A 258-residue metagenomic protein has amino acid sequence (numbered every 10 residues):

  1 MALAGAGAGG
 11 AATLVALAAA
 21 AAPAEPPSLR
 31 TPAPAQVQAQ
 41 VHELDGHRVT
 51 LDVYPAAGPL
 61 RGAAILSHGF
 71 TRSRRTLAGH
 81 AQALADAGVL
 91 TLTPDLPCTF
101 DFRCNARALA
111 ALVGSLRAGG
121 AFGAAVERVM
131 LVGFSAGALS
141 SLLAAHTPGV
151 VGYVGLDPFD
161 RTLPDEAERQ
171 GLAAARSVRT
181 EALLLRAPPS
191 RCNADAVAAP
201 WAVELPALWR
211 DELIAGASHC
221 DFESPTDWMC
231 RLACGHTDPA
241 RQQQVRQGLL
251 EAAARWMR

Functional and structural regions predicted by a protein language model:
A22-P59: N-terminal cap/lid segment of alpha/beta-hydrolase-fold proteins
R61, H68-R72: Active-site glycine-rich loops that stabilize anionic/oxyanionic intermediates across multiple enzyme folds
A63, G88-D95, R210: A fold-wide structural signal in alpha/beta-hydrolase
R75-T93: Short amphipathic alpha-helix adjacent to the substrate-entry channel of hydrolases
T76, F100-G123: Alpha/beta-hydrolase active-site loop
S115-R179: Primarily recognizes the serine-hydrolase "nucleophile elbow" in alpha/beta-hydrolase and SGNH/GDSL folds
V151-H219: The feature captures the conserved acid-bearing segment of alpha/beta-hydrolase catalytic domains
A194, A199-R258: C-terminal catalytic-base region of ester-bond hydrolases, centering on the histidine of the charge-relay
